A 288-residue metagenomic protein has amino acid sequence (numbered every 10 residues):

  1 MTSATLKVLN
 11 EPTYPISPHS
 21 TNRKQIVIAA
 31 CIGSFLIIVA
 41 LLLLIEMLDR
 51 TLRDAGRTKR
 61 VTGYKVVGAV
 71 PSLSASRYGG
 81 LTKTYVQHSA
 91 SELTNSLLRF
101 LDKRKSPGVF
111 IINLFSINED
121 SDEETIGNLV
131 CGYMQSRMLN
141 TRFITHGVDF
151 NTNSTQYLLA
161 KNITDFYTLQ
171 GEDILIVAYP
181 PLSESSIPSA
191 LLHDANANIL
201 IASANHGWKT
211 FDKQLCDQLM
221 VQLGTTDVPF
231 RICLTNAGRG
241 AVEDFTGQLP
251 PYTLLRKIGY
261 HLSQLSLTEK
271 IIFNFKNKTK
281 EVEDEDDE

Functional and structural regions predicted by a protein language model:
M1-E11, A55: Non-transmembrane alpha-helical coiled-coil
T2, N22, G108, L169-E172 (+2 more regions): Short loop/turn elements that form and flank the Walker-type P-loop nucleotide-binding site in RecA-like NTPase cores
E11-I32: Long, low-complexity, repeat-rich, intrinsically disordered, solvent-exposed domains used in surface/appendage assembly
Q25-Y157, H206-E288: Short boundary/hinge segments that flank catalytic cores
P107, E184, I199-L200, T225: Surface-exposed interaction/gating patches
F110-L114, Q170-V177, N198, F230: Generic beta-sheet signal
F143-P188: Switch II (G3) loop of P-loop NTPases
Q170-D173, S185-H206: Inter-motif core of Ras-like GTPase G domains
